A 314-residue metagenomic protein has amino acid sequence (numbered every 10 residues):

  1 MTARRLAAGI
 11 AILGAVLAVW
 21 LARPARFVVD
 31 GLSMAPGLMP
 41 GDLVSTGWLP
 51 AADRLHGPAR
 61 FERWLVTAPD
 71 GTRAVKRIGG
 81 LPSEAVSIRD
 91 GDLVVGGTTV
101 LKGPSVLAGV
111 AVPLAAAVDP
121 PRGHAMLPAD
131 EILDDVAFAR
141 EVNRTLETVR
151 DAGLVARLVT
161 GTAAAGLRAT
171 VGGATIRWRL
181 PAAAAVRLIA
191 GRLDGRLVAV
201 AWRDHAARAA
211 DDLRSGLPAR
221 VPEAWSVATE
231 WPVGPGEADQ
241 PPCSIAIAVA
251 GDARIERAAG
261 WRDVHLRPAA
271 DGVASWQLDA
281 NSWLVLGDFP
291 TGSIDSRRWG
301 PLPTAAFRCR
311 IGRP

Functional and structural regions predicted by a protein language model:
M1-P314: Extended hydrophobic leader/signal-anchor segments used for secretion and membrane insertion
